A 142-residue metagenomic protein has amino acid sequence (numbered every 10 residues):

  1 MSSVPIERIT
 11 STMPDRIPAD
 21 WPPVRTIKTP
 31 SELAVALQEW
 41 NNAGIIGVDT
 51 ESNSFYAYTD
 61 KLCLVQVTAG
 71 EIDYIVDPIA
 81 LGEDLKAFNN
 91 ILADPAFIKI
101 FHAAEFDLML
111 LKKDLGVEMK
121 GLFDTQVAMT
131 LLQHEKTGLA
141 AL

Functional and structural regions predicted by a protein language model:
M1-I46, T50: N-terminal accessory regions of nucleic-acid-interacting proteins
I6-P22, T26, Q66, E71-L142: Active-site-proximal helix-loop-helix substrate-binding element of RNase H-like nuclease domains
L33, F55-A57: Short N-terminal binding/cap micro-motifs at the start of the first secondary-structure element
G44, K61-C63, I72: A generic structural signal for short beta-strands and their flanking turns/coil linkers
G47, Y56, L64-V67: Non-catalytic, usually N-terminal nucleic-acid engagement modules in DNA/RNA processing proteins
T50-S52, T125: Ser/Thr-centric signal marking residues that sit in or immediately flank functional binding/regulatory motifs
A57-K61, I75-P78: Short, glycine/acidic-enriched capping/hinge loops at junctions between secondary-structure elements
